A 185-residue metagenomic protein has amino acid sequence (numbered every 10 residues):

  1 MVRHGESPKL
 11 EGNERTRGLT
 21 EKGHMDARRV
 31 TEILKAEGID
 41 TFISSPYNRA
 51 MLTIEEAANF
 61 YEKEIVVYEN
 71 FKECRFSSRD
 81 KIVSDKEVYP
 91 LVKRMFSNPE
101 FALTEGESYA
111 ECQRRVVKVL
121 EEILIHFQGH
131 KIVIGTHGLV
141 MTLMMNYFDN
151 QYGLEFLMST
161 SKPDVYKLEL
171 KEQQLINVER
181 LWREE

Functional and structural regions predicted by a protein language model:
M1-V2, H130-T136, V140: Beta-strand elements within well-structured catalytic alpha/beta cores of enzymes that handle phosphate/sulfate esters
V2-V66: Active-site-proximal alpha-helix that buttresses catalytic centers in soluble enzyme cores
S7, V140-M141: Short active-site segment of divalent metal-dependent hydrolases/proteases that encodes the spacing between
A27-T31, Q113-L120: Short, amphipathic alpha-helical "lid/cap" segments that border enzyme active or binding sites
E32, A36, K63-V67, E73-D85 (+2 more regions): Acidic, low-complexity terminal tails and accessory targeting/binding regions of phosphate-metabolizing enzymes
S44-S45, R114, G135-T136: Short beta-strand scaffold positions
E56, L143-Y147: Active-site signature of alpha/beta-hydrolase-fold catalytic machinery across serine- and Asp/Cys-nucleophile hydrolases
F60-R115, M158: Phosphate-handling substructures
